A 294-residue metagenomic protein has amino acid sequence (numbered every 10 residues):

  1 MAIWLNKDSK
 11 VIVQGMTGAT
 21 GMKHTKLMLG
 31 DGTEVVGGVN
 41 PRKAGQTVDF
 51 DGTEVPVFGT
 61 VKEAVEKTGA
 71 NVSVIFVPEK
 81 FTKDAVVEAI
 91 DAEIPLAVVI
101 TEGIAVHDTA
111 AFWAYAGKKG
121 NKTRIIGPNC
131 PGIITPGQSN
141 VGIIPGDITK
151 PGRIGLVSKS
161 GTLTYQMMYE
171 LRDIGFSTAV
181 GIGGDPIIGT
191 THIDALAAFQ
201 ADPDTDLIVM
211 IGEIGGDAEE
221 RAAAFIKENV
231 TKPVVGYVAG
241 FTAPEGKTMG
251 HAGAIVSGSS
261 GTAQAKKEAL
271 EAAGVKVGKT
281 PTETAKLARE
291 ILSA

Functional and structural regions predicted by a protein language model:
M1-A294: Catalytic-core regions of core metabolic enzymes, especially those transforming organic acids/acyl-group intermediates
